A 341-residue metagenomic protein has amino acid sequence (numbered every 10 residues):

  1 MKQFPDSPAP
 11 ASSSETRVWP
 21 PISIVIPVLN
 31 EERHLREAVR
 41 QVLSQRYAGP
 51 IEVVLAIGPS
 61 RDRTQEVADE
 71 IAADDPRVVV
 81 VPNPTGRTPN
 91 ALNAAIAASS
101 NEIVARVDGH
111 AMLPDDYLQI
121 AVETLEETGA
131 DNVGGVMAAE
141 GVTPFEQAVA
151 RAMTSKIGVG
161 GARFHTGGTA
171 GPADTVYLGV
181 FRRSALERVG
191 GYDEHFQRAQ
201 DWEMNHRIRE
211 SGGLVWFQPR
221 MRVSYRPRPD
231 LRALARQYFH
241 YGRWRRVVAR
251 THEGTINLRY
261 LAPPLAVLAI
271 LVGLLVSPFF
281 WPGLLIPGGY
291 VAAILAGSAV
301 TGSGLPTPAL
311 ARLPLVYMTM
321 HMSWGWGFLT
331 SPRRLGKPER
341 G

Functional and structural regions predicted by a protein language model:
P20-S23, E52, E203: Cell-envelope/extracellular polymer assembly enzymes that use nucleotide-activated donors
R40-P50: Short, acidic, metal-binding catalytic loop of nucleotide-sugar glycosyltransferases
I57-E66, T85, D108-P114: A conserved acidic beta->alpha catalytic loop
N83-S99, I120, V176: Glycine-rich, basic loop-to-helix element that forms the pyrophosphate-binding segment of sugar-nucleotide handling
V104: Short aromatic/hydrophobic "clamp" motif used to bind/position activated sugar donors
D115-Q147, R151, R222, R226: Conserved donor NDP-sugar-binding/catalytic core segment of glycosyltransferases
G135-G141, A150-L178, E187, T251: Short, flexible, basic/aromatic active-site loop/helix in glycosyltransferases
D193-I256: Catalytic donor/gating beta->alpha subdomain of glycosyltransferases that bind UDP-sugars
